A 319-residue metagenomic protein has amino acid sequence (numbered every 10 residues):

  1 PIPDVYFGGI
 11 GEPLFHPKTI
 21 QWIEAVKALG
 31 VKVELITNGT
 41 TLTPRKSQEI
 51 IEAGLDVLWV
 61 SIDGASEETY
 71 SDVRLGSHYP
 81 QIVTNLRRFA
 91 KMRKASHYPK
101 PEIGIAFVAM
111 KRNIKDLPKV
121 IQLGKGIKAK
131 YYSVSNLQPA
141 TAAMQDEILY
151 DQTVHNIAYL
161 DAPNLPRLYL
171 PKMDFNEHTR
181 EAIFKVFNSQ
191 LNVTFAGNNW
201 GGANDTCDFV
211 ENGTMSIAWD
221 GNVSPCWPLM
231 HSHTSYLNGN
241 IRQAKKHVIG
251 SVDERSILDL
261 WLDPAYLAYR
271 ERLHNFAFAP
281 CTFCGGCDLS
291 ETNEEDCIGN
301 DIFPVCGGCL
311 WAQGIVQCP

Functional and structural regions predicted by a protein language model:
P1-V57, E68, D72-G76, P80-T84 (+2 more regions): Conserved alpha-helical substructure of the radical SAM core
Y6, L29, E52-S224, P228-R255: Radical SAM enzyme [4Fe-4S]-AdoMet core and its adjacent flexible, acidic and glycine-rich loops/tails across
G11, G39, F107-A109, W219 (+1 more regions): Short, flexible loop/turn elements at secondary-structure junctions
P13-P17, T40-P44, K111-K115, G202-C207 (+1 more regions): Acidic-and-aromatic substrate-binding clefts and catalytic sites of carbohydrate-active enzymes
P17, A90-R93, P264-A265, E291: A general structural signal marking secondary-structure boundaries and capping sites
K18, K46, R74-S77, E211 (+3 more regions): Solvent-exposed, flexible loop/coil residues
E24-K27, N199, C284-C287: Alpha-helix C-terminal capping segments
N222-V223, P228-P319: Flexible mid-to-C-terminal extensions adjoining Fe-S/redox cofactors in radical SAM and related proteins
